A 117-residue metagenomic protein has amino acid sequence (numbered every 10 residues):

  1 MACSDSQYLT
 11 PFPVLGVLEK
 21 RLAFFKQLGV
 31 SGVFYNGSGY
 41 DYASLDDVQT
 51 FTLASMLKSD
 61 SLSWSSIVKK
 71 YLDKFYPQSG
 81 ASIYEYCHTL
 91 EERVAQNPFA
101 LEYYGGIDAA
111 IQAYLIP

Functional and structural regions predicted by a protein language model:
M1-S65, K69, Q112-I116: Catalytic-core regions of glycoside hydrolase
L28-G29, A54-P117: Catalytic domains of carbohydrate-active enzymes that cleave complex glycans
